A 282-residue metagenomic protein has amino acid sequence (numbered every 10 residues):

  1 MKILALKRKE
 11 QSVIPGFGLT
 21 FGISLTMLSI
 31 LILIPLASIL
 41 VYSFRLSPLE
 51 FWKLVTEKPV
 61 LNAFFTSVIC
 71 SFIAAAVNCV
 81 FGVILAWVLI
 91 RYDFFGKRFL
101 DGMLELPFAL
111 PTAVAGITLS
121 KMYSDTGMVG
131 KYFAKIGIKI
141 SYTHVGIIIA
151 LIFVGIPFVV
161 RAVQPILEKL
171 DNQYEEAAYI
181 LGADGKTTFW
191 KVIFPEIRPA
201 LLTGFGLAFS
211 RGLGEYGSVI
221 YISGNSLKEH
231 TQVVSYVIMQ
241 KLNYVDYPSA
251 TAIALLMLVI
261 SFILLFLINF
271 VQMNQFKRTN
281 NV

Functional and structural regions predicted by a protein language model:
K2-L4, S12-P15, L19-I23, L31-I34 (+5 more regions): C-terminal transmembrane helix and the adjacent membrane-cytosol boundary/short C-terminal tail of inner/organellar
I3-S12, F72-L104, I117, K121 (+3 more regions): Transmembrane-helix boundary motif in ABC transporter permease subunits
L4-E10, P48-T56, L61, K97 (+3 more regions): Membrane-interfacial helix termini and adjacent extracytoplasmic/periplasmic loops of multi-pass transporters
K9-I14, G18, I39-A76, R91-Y92 (+1 more regions): Periplasmic/extracellular loop-to-transmembrane helix junction in inner-membrane transport proteins
E10-S12, F95-F99, H144-G146, L170-T203: Amphipathic cytosolic juxtamembrane alpha-helices at the membrane-cytosol interface of multi-pass membrane transporters
S12-G16, K58, Y216-L267: Interhelical loop and adjacent transmembrane-helix boundary motif in polytopic membrane transport permeases
G22-M27, L106, F153-G155, V159-D171 (+1 more regions): Transmembrane alpha-helices
I136-Y179, F205, F266, F270: Membrane-cytosol interface at the C-terminal ends of specific transmembrane alpha-helices in multi-pass membrane
